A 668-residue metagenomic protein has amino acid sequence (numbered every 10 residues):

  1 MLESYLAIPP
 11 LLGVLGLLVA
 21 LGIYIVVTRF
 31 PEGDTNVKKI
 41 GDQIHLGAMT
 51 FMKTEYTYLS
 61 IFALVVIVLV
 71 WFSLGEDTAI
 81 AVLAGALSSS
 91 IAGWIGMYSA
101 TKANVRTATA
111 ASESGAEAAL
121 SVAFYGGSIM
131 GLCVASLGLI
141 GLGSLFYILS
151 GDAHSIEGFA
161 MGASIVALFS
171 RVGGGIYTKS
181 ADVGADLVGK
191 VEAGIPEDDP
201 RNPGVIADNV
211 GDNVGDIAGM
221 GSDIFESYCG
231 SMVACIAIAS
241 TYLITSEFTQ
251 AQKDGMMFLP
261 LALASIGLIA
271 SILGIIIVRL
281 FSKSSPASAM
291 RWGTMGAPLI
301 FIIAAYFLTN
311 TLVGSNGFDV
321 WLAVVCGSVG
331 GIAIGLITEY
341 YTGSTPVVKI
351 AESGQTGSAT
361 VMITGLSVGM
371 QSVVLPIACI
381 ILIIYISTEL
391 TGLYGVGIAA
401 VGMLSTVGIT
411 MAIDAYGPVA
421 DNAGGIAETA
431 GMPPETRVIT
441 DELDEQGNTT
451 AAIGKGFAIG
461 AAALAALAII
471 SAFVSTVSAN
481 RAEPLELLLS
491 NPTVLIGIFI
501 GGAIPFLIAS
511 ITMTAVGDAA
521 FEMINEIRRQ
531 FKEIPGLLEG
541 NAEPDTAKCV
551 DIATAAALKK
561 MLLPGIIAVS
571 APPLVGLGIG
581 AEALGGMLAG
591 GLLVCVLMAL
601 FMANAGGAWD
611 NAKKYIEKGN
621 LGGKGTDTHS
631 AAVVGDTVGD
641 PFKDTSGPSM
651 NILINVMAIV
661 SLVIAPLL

Functional and structural regions predicted by a protein language model:
M1-L668: Hydrophobic packing and interface segments
